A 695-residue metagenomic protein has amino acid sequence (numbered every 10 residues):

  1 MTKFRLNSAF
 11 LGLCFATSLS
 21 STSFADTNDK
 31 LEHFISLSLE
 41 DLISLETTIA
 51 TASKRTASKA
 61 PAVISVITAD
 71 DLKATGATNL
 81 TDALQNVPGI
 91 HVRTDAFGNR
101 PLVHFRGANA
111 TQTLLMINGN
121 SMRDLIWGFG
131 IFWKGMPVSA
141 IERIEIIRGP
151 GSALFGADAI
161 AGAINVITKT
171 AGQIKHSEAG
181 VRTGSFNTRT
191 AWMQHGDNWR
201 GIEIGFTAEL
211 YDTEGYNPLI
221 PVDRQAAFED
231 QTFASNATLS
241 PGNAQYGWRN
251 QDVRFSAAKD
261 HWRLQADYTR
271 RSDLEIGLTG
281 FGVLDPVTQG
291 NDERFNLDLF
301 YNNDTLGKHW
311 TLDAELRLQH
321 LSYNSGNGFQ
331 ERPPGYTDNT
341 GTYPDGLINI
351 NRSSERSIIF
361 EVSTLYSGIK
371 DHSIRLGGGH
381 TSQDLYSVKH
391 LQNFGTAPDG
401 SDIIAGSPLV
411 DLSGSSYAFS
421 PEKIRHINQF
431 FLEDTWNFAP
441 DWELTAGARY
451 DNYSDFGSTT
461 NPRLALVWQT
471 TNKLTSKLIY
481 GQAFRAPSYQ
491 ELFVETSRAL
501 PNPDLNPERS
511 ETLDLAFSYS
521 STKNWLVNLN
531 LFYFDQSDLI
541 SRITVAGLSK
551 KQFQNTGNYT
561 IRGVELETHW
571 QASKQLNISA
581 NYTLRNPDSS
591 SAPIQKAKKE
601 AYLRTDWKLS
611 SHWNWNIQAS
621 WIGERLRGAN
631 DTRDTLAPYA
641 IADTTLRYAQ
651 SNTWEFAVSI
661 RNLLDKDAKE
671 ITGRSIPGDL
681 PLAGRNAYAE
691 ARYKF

Functional and structural regions predicted by a protein language model:
D26-K73, A110: Short, acidic, small-residue-rich periplasmic hinge/interaction motif at the N-terminus of Gram-negative outer-membrane
I49, S53-S65, T81-D124, E142: Extracytoplasmic beta-strand/coil segments of soluble accessory domains associated with Gram-negative outer-membrane
S121-R148: Short acidic/polar hinge/loop motifs at secondary-structure boundaries that mediate gating or recognition
N165, Q173-I174, R182, Q194-G290 (+3 more regions): Periplasmic-side early beta-strands and strand-to-turn transitions of outer-membrane beta-barrels
G196-N198, I202, T207, Q251-V253 (+6 more regions): Conserved C-terminal beta-signal and adjacent last beta-strands/turns of outer-membrane beta-barrel proteins
T288-T305, F419-H426, Q482-Q536, V545-Q571 (+5 more regions): Outer-membrane beta-barrel signature, preferentially recognizing the C-terminal barrel domain of Gram-negative
E355-S357, L365-L385, G395-P398, D402-S407 (+6 more regions): Structural signature of Gram-negative outer-membrane beta-barrels, strongest in the C-terminal barrel of TonB-dependent
N437-L444, V527-D535, Q554-A629, L664: Gram-negative outer-membrane beta-barrel transporters
